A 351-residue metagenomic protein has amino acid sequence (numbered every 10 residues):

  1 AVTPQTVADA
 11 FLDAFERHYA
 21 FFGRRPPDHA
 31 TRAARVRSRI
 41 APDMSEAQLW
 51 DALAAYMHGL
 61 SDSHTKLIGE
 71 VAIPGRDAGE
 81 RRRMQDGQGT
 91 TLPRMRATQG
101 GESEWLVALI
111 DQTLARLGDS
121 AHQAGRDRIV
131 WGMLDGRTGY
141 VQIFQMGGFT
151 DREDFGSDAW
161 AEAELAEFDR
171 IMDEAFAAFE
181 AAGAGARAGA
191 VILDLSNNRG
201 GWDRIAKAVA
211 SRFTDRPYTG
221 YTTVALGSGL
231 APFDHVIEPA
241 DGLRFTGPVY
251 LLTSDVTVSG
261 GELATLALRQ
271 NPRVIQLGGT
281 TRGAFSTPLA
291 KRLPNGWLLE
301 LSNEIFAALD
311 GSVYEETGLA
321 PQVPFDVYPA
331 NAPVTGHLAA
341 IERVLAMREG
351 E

Functional and structural regions predicted by a protein language model:
A1-V191, L195-Y221, A290-R292, L298 (+2 more regions): Flexible, low-complexity junctional segments that flank or bridge functional domains
F149, V258-S259, A308: Short beta-strands and strand-coil junctions in structured, solvent-facing domains, enriched
R152-E153, L263, L289, D310-G318: Short conserved micro-motifs at the rims of enzyme active sites and ligand-binding pockets
R187-I192, R244-Y250, N271-P272: Short, surface-exposed connector motifs at secondary-structure boundaries
R199-L252, V256, A290-R292, N303-A307 (+1 more regions): Gly/Ser/Thr-rich loop/hinge elements
P248-Q270, I275-R282: Extended C-terminal subregions enriched in glycine
S259, R269, G278-P294, L299-L301 (+1 more regions): C-terminal soluble interaction/assembly domains
E315-E351: Low-complexity, Gly/Ser/Thr/Pro-rich intrinsically disordered linker/tail segments
